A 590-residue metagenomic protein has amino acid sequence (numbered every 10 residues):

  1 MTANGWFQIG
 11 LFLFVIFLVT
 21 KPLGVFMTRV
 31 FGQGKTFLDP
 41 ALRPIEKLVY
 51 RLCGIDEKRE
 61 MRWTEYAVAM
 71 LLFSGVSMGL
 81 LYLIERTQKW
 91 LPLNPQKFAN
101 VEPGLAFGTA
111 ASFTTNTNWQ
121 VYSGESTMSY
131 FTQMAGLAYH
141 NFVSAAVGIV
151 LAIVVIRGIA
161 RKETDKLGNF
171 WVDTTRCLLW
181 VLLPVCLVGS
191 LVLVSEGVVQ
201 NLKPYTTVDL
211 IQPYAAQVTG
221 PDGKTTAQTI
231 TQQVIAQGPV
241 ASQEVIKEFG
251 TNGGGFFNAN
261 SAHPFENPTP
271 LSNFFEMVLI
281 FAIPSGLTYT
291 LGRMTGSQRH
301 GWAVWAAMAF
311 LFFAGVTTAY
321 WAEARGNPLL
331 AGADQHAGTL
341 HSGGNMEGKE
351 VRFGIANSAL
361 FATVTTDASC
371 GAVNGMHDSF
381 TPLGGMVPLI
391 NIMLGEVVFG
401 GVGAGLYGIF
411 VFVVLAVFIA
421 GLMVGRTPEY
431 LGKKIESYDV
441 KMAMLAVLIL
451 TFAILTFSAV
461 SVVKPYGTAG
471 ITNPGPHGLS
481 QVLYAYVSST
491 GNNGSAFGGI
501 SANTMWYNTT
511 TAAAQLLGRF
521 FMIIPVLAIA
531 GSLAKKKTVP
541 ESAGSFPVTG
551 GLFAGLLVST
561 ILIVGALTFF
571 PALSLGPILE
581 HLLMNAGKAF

Functional and structural regions predicted by a protein language model:
M1-F590: Membrane-proximal intracellular helices of multi-pass ion channels
